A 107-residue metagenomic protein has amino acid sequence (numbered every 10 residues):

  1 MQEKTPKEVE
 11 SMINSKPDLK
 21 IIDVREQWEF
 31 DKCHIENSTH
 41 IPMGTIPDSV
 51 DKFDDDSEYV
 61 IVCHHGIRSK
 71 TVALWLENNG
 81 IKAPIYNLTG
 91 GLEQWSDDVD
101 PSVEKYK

Functional and structural regions predicted by a protein language model:
M1-K20, Q27-E58, I67-K107: Rhodanese-like catalytic fold shared by cysteine-dependent sulfurtransferases and DSP/PTP-type phosphatases
V62-C63: Short, surface-exposed ligand- or partner-binding patches at beta-edge/loop junctions that are enriched in aromatics
